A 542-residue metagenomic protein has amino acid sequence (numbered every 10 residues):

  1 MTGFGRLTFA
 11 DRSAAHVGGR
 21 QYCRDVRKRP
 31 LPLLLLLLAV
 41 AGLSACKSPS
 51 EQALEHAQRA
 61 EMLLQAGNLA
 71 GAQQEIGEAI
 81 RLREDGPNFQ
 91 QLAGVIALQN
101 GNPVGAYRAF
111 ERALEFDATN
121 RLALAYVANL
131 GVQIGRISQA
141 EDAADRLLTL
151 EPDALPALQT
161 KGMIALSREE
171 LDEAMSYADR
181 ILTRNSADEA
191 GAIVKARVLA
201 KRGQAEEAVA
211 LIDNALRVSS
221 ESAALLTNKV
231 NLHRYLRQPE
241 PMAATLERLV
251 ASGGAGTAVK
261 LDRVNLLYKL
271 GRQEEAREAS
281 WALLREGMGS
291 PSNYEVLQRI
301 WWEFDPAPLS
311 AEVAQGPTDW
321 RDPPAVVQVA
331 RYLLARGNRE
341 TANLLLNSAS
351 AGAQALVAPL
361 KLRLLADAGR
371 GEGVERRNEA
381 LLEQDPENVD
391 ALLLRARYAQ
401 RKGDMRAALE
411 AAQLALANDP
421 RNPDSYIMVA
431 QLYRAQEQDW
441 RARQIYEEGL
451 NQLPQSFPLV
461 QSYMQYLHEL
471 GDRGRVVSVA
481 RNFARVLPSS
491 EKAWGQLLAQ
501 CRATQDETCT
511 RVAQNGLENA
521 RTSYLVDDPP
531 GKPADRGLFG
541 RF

Functional and structural regions predicted by a protein language model:
A45-V95, Q99-R108, E115, R521-F542: N-terminal leader/linker segments that initiate helical-solenoid repeat arrays
Q52-L54, P87-N88, R121-L122, L155-P156 (+11 more regions): Helix-start (N-cap) detector for alpha-helical repeat units in TPR-like alpha-solenoids, especially tetratricopeptide
Q65-A66, Q99-N100, Q133-I134, S167-R168 (+11 more regions): Register position in tetratricopeptide repeats
A72, A106, A140, A174 (+10 more regions): Single-residue signature of alpha-solenoid repeat helices
E78-A79, R112-A113, R146-L147, R180-I181 (+10 more regions): Canonical positions in the second alpha-helix
L82, F116, L150, R184 (+10 more regions): Structural marker of alpha-solenoid helical repeat scaffolds
